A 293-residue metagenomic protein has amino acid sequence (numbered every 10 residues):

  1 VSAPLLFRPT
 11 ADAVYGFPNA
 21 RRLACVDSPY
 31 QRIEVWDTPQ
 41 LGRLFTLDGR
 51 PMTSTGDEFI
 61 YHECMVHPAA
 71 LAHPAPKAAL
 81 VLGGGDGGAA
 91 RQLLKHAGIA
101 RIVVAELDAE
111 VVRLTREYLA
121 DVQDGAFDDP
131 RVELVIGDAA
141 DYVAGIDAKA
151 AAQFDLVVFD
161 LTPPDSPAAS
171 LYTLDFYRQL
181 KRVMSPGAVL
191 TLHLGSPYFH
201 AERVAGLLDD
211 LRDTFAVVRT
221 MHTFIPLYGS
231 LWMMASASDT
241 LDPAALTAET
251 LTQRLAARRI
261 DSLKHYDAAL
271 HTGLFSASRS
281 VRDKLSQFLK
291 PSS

Functional and structural regions predicted by a protein language model:
V1-H62, H67-L71, K95: Rossmann-like AdoMet
S2-E34, D209, M233-S293: SAM/dcSAM-binding transferase cores
S2-L6, T53-V189, Y198-L207, K284-L285: The AdoMet/dcAdoMet-binding core of the Class I SAM-like
V26-S28, G137, V218: Short gly/ser/thr-rich secondary-structure transition/capping motifs
P29, P39, E106, Y228-L231: A short, structural micro-pattern
R43, D141, P243-A244: Glycine-centered loop/turn positions within well-structured domains that cap or flank conserved ligand/cofactor-binding
A168-L246: C-terminal substrate-binding/active-site "lid" region of AdoMet-derived donor-dependent transferases
